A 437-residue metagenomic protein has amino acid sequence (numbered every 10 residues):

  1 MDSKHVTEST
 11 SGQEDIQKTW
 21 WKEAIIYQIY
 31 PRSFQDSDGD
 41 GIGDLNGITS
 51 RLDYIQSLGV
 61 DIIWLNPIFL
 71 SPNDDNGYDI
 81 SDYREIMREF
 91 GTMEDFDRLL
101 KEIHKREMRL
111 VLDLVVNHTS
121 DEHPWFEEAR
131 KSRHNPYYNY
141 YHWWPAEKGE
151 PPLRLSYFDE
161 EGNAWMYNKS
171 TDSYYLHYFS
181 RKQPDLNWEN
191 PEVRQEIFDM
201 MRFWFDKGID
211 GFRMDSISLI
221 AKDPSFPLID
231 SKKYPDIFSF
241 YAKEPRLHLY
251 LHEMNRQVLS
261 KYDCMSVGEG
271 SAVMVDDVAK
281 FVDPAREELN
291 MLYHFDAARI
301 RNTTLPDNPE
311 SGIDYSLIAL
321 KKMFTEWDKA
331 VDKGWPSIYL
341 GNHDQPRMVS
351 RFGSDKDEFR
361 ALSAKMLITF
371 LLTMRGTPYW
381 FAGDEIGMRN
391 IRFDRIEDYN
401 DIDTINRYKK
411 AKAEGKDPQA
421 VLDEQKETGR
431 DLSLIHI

Functional and structural regions predicted by a protein language model:
M1-I435: Active-site and adjacent substrate-binding regions of carbohydrate-active enzymes
